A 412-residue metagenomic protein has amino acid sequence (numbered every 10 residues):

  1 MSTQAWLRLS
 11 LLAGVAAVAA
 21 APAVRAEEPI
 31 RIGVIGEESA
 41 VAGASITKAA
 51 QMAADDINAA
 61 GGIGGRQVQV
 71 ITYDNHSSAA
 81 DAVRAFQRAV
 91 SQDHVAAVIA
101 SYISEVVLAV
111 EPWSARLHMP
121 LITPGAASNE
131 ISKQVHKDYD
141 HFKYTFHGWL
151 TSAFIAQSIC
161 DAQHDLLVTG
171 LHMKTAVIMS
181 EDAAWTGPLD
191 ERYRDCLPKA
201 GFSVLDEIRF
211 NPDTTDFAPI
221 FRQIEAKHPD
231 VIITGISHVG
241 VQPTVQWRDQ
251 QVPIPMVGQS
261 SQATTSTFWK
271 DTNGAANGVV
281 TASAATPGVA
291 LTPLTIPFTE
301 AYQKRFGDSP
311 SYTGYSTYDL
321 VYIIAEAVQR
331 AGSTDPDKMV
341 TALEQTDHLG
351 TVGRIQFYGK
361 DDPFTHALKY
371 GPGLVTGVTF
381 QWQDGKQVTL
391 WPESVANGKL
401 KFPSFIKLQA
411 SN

Functional and structural regions predicted by a protein language model:
M1-L11: Bacterial N-terminal signal peptides that target proteins for export
A20-A26: Sec/Tat signal peptide C-region and signal peptidase I cleavage site
P29, A42-K48, A60-H136, G148 (+2 more regions): Beta-alpha junction/loop-to-helix N-cap segments that form part of ligand/metal-binding clefts
R31-Q51, Y73-A80, Y102-I103, M179-P188 (+2 more regions): Extracytoplasmic "Venus flytrap"
V95-L205, P255-G278: Extracytoplasmic ligand/sensor domains, especially the bilobed periplasmic-binding protein
S128, S152, T244-Y318, Q329-R330 (+1 more regions): Extracellular/periplasmic periplasmic-binding protein-like sensory domains
L189-A284: Extracellular/periplasmic bilobed ligand-binding domains
K304-G314, A325-L390, N412: Segments of small-molecule ligand-sensing domains
